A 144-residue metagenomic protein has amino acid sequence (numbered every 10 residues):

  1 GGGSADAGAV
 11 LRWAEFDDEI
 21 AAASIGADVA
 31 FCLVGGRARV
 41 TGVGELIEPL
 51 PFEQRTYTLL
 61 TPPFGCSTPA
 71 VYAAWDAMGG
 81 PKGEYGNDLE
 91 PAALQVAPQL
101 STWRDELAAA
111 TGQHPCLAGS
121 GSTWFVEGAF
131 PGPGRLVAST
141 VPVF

Functional and structural regions predicted by a protein language model:
G1-A23: DPxDG-like acidic metal-binding loop motif
G1-G3, L117-S122: Glycine-rich beta-strand-to-loop/alpha-helix junction loops that act as flexible
L11, T123-E127: Short, hydrophobic beta-strand segments that form beta-sheet elements in well-ordered domains
E15-C116, E127-F144: ATP-dependent small-molecule kinase catalytic core of the GHMP/sugar-kinase superfamily and closely related
